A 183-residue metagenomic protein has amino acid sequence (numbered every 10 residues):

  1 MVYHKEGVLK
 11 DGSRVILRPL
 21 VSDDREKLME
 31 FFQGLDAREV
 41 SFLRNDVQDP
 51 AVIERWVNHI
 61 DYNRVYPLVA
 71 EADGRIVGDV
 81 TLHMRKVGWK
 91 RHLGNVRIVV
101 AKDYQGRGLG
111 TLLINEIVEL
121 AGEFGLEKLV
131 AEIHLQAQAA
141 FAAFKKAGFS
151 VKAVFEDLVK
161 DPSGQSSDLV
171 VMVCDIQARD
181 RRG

Functional and structural regions predicted by a protein language model:
D11, R25, E30-R44: Helix-loop element at the rim of GNAT/NAT acetyltransferase active sites that forms part of the acceptor-substrate
S13-V15, D73-D79, S167: Glycine-rich phosphate/pyrophosphate-binding loop shared by adenosine-nucleotide-utilizing enzymes
V15-K27: A short beta-loop-alpha structural element at the N-terminal edge of CoA-dependent acyl/N-acetyltransferase catalytic
N45-H92, R97-A101, D175-Q177: Acetyl-CoA-dependent GNAT
R107, T111, E123, L135-A153: Conserved active-site alpha-helix within GNAT-family acetyltransferase domains
I114, A121-I133: Conserved GNAT acetyl-CoA-binding A-motif
V130-I133, K145-S167: Conserved catalytic-core motifs of GNAT/GCN5-like acyltransferases
D157-G183: C-terminal "cap" of GNAT-fold acetyltransferases
